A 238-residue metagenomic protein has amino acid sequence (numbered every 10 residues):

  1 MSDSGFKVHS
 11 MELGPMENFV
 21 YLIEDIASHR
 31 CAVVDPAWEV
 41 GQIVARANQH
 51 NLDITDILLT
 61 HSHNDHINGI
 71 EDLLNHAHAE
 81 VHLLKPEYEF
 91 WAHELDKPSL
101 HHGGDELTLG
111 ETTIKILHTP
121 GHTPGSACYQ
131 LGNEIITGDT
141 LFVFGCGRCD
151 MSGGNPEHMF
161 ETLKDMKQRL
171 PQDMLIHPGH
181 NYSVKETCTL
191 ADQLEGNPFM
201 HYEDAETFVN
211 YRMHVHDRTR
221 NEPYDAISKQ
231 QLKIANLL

Functional and structural regions predicted by a protein language model:
S2-D3, E161-L175, G179-L238: Accessory terminal helices/loops
S2-L52, C128-G138: Conserved beta-strand hairpin/beta-sheet module of binuclear metal-dependent hydrolase folds, prominently
E17, S28-C31, W38-K115, E195-E203: Active-site HxH/HxHxD metal-binding segment of metal-dependent hydrolases
L22, E106-L131: Core dinuclear metal-dependent hydrolase active-site scaffold
V33-V34, T55-H63, H82-K85, H118-G121 (+3 more regions): Active-site neighborhood of phospho(di)ester-bond hydrolases with catalytic His/Asp-centered motifs
N64, N68, G125, F142-V143 (+2 more regions): Short active-site segment of divalent metal-dependent hydrolases/proteases that encodes the spacing between
E89-H93, F144-M151: A short acidic, helix-capping loop that chelates divalent metal ions and anchors anionic groups
L131, I136-F142, C146-G147, P156 (+1 more regions): Internal catalytic or translocation cores that form aromatic/hydrophobic pockets or channels for amphipathic metabolites
